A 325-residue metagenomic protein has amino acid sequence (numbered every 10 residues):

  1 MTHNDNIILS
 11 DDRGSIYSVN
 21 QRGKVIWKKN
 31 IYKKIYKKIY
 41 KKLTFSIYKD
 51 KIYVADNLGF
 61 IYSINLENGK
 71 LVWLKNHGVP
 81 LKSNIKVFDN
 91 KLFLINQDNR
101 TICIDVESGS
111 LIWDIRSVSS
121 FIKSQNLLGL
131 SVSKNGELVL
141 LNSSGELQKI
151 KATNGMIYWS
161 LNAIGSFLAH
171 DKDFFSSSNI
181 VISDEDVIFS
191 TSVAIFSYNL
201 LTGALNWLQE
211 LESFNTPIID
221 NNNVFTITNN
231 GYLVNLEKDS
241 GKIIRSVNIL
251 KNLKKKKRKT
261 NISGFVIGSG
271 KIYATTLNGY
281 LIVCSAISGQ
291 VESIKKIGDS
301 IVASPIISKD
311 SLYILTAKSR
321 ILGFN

Functional and structural regions predicted by a protein language model:
M1-G14: Beta-strand-rich domains and repeat architectures in extracellular enzymes and scaffolds, especially beta-propellers
M1-T2, V25-Y48, L71-D89, L111-N135 (+5 more regions): Extracytoplasmic beta-rich repeat domains
D11-D12, N20, D56-N57, N96-Q97 (+6 more regions): Structural signature of WD-repeat beta-propellers
Y17, Y62, I102, Q148 (+4 more regions): WD40 beta-propeller blade core
N20-K24, N65-G69, D105-G109, K151-G155 (+4 more regions): Short loop/turn segments that connect beta-strands within beta-propeller blades
I227-N235, K242, S246-A286: Loop/turn-rich, solvent-exposed surfaces of beta-rich toroidal or solenoidal domains
D299-N325: Blade-level signature of beta-propeller repeat domains, shared across WD40, Kelch, NHL, RCC1 and BNR/Asp-box propellers
